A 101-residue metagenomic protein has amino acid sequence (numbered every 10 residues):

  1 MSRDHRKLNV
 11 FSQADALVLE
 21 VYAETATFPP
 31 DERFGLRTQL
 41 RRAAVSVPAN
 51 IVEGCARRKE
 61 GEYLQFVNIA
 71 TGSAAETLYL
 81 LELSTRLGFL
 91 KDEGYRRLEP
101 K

Functional and structural regions predicted by a protein language model:
M1-K101: Amphipathic alpha-helical assembly/interaction segments
